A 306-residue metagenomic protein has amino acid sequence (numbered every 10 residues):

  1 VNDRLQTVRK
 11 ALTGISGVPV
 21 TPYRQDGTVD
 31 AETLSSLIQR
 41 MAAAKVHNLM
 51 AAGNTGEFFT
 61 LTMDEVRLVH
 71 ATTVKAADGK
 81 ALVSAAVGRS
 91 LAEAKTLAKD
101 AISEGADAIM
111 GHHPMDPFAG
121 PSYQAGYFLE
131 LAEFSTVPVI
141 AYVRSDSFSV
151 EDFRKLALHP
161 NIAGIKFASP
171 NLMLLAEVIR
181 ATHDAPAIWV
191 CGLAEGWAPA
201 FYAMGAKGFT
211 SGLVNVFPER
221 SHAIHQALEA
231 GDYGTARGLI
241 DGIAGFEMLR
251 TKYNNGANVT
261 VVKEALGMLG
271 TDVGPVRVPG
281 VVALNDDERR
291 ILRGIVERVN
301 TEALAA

Functional and structural regions predicted by a protein language model:
N2-L5, A11, S16-T21, R40 (+4 more regions): C-terminal alpha-helical cap/extension of soluble enzyme domains
N2-S147: Active-site beta->alpha loop and helix N-cap motifs at the rims of alpha/beta catalytic domains
L34, V66, H70, A94 (+6 more regions): A general structural signal for well-ordered alpha-helical segments in protein cores
L61-D64, T96-L97, P121-Q124, D152-F153 (+3 more regions): Short secondary-structure transition/capping segments
K75-A81, E104-G105, S135-V137, L158-N161 (+3 more regions): Short helix-capping segments at alpha-helix termini
M115, V139, N161-I162, R277: Glycine-rich phosphate-binding "P-loop"
R144-N254: Catalytic alpha/beta core domains of metabolic enzymes, predominantly
